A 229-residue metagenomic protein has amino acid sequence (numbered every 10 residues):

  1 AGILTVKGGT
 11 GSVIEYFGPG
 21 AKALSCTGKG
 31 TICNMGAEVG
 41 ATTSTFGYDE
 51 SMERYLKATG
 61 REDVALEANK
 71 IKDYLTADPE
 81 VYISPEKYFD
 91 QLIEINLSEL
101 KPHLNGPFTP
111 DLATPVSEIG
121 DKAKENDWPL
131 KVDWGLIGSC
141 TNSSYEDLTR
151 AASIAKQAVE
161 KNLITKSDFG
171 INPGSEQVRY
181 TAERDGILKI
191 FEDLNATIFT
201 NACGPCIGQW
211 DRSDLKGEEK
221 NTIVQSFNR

Functional and structural regions predicted by a protein language model:
A1-R229: Fe-S-dependent hydro-lyases/dehydratases of central metabolism
